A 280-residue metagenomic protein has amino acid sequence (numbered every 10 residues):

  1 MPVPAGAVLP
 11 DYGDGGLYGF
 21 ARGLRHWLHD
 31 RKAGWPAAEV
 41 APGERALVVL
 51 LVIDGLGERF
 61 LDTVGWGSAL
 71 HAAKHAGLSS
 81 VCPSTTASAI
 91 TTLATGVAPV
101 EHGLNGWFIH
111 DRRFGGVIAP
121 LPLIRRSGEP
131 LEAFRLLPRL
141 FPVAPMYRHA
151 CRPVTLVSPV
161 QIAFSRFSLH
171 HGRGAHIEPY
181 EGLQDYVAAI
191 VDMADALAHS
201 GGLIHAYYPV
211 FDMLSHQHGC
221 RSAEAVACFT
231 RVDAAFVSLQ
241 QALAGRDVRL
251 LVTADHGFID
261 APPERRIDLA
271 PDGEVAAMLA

Functional and structural regions predicted by a protein language model:
M1-R31, W66-K74, S79-G202, Y207-H216: His/Asp/Glu-rich, glycine-adjacent segments that coordinate divalent cations and/or stabilize oxyanion chemistry on
G19, Q184, V191-A194, F211-V248: A long, amphipathic alpha-helix that forms part of the scaffold/cap immediately adjacent to metal-dependent active
D30-R45, H149, D195-A196, Q240-G245: A short acidic-Thr-Gly-centered motif at the start of a beta-strand
P42-V64, S68: TRNA-binding/sensing appendages of the translation machinery
A46-V49, S200-Y208, V248-L250: Generic beta-sheet signal
V49-L50, R231-L269: Metal-dependent active-site segment of extracytoplasmic phospho-/sulfohydrolases and closely related
L56, R221, H256-G257: Catalytic metal-binding/acid-base residues of hydrolase active sites
A280: Active-site neighborhoods of enzymes that stabilize oxyanions during catalysis
